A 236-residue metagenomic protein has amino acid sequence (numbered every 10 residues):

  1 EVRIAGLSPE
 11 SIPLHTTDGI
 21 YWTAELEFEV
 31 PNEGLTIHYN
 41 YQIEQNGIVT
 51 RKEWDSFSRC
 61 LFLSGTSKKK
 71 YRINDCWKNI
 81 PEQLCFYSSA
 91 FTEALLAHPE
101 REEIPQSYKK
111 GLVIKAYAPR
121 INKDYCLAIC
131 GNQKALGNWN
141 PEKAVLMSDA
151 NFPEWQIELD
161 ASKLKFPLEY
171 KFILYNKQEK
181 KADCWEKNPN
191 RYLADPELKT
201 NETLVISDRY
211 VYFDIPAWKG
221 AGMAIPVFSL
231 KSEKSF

Functional and structural regions predicted by a protein language model:
E1-T36, E44-G65, A118-K165, Y175-L198 (+1 more regions): Aromatic-rich carbohydrate-binding modules that target alpha-glucans
Q45-A94, Y175-M223: Structured interaction patches on ligand/partner-binding surfaces of diverse proteins
E93-P105: Surface-exposed beta-loop interaction hotspot
P105-A118, P226-V227: A short, Gly/Thr-enriched small/hydrophobic beta-strand-prone motif that recurs across taxa
